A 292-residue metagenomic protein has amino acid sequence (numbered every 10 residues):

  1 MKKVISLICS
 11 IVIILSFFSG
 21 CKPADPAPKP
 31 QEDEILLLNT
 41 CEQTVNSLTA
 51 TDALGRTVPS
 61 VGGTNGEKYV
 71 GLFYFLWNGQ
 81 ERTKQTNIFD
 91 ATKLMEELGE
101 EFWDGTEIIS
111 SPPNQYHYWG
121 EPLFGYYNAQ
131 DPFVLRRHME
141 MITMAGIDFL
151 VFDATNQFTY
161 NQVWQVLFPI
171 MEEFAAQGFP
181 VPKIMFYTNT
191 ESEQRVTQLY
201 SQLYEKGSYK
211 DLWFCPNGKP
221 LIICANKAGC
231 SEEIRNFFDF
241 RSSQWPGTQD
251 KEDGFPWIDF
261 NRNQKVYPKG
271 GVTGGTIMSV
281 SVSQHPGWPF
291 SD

Functional and structural regions predicted by a protein language model:
K2-S10: Sec-dependent signal peptide recognition, specifically the positively charged N-region followed immediately by
K3-V4, P23, Y69: Hydrophobic alpha-helical segments, especially transmembrane helices and their immediate juxtamembrane helical caps
I5-S6, D25, G99: Intrinsically disordered, low-complexity segments enriched in glycine/proline and serine/threonine
I13-F17: Hydrophobic core
F18-L36: Bacterial Sec-dependent N-terminal signal peptides
P30-D292: Glycan-processing catalytic domains of CAZymes
